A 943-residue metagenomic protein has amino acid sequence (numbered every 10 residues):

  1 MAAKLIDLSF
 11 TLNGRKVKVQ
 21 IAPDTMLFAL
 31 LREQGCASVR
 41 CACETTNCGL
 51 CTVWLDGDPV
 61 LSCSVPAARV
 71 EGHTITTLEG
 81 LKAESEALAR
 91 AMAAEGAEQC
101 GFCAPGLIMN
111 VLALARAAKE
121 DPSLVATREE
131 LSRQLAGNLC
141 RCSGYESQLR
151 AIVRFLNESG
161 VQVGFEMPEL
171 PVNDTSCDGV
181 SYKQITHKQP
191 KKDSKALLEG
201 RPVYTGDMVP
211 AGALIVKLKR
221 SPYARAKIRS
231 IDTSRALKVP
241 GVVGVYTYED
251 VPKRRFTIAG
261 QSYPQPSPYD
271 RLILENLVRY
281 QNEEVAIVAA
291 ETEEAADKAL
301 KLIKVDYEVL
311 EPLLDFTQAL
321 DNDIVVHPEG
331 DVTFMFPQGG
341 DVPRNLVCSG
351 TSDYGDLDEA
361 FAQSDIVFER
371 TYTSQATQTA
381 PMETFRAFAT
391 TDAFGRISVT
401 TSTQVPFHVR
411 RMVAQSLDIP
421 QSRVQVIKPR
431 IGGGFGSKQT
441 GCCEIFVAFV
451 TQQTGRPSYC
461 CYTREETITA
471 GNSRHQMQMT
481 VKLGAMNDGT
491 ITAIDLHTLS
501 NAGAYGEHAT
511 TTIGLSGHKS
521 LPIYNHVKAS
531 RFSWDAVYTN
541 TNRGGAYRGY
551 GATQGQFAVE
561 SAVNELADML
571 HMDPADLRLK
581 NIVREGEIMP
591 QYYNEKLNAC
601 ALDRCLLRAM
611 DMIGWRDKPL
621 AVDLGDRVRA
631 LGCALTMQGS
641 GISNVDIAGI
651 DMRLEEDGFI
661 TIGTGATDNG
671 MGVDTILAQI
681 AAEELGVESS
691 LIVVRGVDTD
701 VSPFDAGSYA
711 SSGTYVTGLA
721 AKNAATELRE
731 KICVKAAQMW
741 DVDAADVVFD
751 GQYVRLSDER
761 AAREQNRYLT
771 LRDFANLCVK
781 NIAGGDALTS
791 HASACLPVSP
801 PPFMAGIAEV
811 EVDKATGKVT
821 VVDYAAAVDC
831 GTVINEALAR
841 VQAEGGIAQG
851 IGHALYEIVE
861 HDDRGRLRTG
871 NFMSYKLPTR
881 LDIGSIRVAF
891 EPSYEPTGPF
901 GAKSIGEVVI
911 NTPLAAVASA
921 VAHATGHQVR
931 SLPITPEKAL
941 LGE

Functional and structural regions predicted by a protein language model:
M1-C177: Signature of N-terminal electron-transfer/Fe-S-associated modules in redox systems
A2-I6, R15, Q134-T205, R604-A609 (+8 more regions): Intrinsic disorder at enzyme termini
V53, A196, P202, R386-T391 (+9 more regions): Short beta-strand elements
G96, H187, D193-E199, Y263-P264 (+4 more regions): Glycine-rich loop/linker segments at domain edges
R150, Y248-E249, D418-R423, Q452-S458 (+2 more regions): C-terminal catalytic domains of large/alpha subunits in multi-subunit enzymes
L156-G339, Q453: Flexible, low-hydrophobicity surface segments
E284, A290-T292, R456-G503, L719-V748 (+1 more regions): Phosphate/diphosphate-binding loops
V326-L417, I582-F659, Q679, A792 (+1 more regions): Helix-loop-helix junctions that connect adjacent transmembrane helices in secondary transporters/permeases, recognized
